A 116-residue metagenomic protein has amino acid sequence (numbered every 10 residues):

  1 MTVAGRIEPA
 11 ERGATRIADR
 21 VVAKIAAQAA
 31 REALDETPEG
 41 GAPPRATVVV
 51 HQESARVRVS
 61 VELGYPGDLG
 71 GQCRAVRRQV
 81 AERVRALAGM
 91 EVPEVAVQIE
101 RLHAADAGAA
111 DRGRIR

Functional and structural regions predicted by a protein language model:
M1-G5, Q98-R116: Polar/charged, Gly/Pro-rich intrinsically disordered segments
M1-R6, T15, C73-R77: Short, compositionally biased strand/turn segments that nucleate or flank brief secondary-structure elements
G5-A46: N-proximal, solvent-exposed amphipathic alpha-helical segments enriched in charged/polar residues
V22-A26, A55, L69-Q72: Generic hydrophobic secondary-structure packing signal
E36-G64, E100-A104: Short edge beta-strands and adjacent turn/loop segments
L69-E91: Short, non-transmembrane amphipathic alpha-helical segments
A86-A104: A short amphipathic beta-strand at an alpha->beta junction
